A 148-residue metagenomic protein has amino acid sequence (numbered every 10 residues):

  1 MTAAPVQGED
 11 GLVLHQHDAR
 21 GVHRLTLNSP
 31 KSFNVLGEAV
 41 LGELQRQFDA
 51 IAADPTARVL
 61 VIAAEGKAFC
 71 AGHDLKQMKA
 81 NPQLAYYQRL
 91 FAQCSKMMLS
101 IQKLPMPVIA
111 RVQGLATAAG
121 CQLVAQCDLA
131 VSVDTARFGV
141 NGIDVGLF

Functional and structural regions predicted by a protein language model:
M1-E65, L99: Conserved CoA-thioester-binding segment of acyl-CoA-metabolizing enzymes
L25, I62, D74, L123-A125: Hydrophobic/aromatic residues within transmembrane alpha-helices of multi-pass small-molecule transporters
P30-F33, K67, G72, L115 (+2 more regions): A short, glycine- and basic residue-enriched loop/turn that sits immediately adjacent to a domain's principal
L36-G37, H73, P82, G142: Short, flexible helix/strand-to-coil boundary loops that buttress conserved ligand/catalytic motifs in alpha/beta
G42, A64-L99, A116: Glycine- (often His-adjacent) and acidic-residue-rich active-site loop that binds/positions the CoA thioester
M97-K103, R111, T117-F148: CoA-thioester-processing core
